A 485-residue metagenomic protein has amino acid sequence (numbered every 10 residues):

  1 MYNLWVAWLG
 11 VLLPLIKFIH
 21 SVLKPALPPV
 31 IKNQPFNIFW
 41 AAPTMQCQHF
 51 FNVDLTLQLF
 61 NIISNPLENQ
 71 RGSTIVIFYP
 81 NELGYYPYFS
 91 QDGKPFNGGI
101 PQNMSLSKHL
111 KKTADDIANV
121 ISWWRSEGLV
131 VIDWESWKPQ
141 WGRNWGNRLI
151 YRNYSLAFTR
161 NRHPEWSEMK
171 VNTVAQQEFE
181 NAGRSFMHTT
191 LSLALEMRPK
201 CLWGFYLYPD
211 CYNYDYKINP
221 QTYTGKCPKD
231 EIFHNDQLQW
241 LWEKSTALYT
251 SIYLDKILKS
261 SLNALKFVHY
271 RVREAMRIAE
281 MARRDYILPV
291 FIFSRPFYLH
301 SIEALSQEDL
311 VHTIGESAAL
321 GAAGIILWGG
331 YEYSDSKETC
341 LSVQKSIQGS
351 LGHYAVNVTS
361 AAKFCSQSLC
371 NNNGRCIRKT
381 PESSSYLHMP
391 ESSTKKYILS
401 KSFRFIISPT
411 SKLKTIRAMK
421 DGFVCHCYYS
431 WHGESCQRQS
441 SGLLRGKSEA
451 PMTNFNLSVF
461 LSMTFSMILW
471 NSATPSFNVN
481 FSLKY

Functional and structural regions predicted by a protein language model:
N3-S21, S458-A473: Cleavable N-terminal signal peptides of Sec/SRP-targeted secreted and luminal proteins
P28-F51, P66-L67, S73, F78-N81 (+3 more regions): Substrate-binding cleft of secreted/luminal carbohydrate-active enzymes
N61-I63, D115, C227-Q239, Y270-A279 (+1 more regions): Alpha-helical scaffolding within the catalytic cores of extracellular/periplasmic polymer-degrading hydrolases
F96-I100, N144-E180: A solvent-exposed, charged loop/short amphipathic helix patch at secondary-structure junctions
V171-H234, V268, R283-L299: Aromatic-lined carbohydrate-recognition surfaces of secreted/lumenal glycan-active proteins
Q237, L241-K244, Y249-Y298: Glycoside hydrolase catalytic-domain groove-lining segments
Q439-F460, A473-N480: C-terminal GPI-anchoring signal of eukaryotic secretory precursors
